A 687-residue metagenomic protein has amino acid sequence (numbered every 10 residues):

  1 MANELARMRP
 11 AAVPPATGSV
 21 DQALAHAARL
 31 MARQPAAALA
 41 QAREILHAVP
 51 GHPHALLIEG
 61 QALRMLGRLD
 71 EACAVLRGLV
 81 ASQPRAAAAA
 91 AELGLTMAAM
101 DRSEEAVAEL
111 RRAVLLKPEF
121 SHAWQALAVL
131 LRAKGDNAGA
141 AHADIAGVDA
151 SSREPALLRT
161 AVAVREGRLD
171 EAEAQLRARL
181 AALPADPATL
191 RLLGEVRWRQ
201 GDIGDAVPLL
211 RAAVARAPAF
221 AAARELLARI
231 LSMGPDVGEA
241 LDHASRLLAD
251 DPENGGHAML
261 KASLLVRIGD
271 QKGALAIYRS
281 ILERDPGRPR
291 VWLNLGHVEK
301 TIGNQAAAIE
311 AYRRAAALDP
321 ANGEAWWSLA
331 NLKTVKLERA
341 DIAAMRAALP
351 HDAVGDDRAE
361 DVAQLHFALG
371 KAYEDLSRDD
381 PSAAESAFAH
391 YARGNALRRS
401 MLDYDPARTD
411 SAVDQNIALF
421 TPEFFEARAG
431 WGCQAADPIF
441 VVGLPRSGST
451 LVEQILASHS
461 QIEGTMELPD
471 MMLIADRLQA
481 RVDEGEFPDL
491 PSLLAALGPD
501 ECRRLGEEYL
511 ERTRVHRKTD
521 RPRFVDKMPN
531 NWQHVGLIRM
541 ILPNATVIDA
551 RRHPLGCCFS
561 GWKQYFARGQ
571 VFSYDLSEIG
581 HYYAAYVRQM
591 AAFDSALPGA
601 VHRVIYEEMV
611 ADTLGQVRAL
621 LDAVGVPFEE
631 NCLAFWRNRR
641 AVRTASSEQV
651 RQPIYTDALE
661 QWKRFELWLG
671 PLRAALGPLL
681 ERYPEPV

Functional and structural regions predicted by a protein language model:
A32, M65, A99, A133 (+7 more regions): Register position in tetratricopeptide repeats
A48, S82, L116, V148-A150 (+7 more regions): Structural marker of alpha-solenoid helical repeat scaffolds
I302, A307, R314-A316, T465 (+4 more regions): PAPS-dependent sulfotransferase catalytic domain
